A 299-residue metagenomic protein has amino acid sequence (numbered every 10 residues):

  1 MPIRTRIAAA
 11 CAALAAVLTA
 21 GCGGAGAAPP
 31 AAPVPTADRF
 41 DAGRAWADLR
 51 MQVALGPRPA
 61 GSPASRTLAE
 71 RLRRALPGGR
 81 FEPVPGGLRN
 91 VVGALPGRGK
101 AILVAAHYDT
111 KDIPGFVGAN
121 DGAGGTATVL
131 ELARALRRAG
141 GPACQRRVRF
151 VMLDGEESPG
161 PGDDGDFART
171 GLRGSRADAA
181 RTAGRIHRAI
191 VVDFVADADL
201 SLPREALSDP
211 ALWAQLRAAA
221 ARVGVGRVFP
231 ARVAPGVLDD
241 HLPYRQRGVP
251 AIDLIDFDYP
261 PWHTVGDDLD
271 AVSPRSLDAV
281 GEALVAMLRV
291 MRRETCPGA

Functional and structural regions predicted by a protein language model:
M1-C11: Bacterial N-terminal signal peptides that target proteins for export
T19-G21: C-terminal motif of bacterial Sec signal peptides marking the signal peptidase cleavage site
G23-G26: Bacterial signal peptide processing site
V34-R39, V53-S65, F81, D112-A123 (+4 more regions): Second-shell loop/turn segments in exported
P35, W46-R98: A non-catalytic alpha/beta surface segment that caps or lines the substrate-entry region of metallo-dependent hydrolase
P57, A64, R188, V195-A299: Active-site-adjacent substrate-binding region of metalloamidase/peptidase-like peptide-processing proteins
R58-A60, P85-G86, G97-G99, Y108-D112 (+4 more regions): Solvent-exposed loop/turn segments at secondary-structure junctions within structured extracellular/periplasmic domains
F116-A219, V233-G236: Acidic/histidine-rich catalytic neighborhood of metal-dependent amide-processing enzymes
